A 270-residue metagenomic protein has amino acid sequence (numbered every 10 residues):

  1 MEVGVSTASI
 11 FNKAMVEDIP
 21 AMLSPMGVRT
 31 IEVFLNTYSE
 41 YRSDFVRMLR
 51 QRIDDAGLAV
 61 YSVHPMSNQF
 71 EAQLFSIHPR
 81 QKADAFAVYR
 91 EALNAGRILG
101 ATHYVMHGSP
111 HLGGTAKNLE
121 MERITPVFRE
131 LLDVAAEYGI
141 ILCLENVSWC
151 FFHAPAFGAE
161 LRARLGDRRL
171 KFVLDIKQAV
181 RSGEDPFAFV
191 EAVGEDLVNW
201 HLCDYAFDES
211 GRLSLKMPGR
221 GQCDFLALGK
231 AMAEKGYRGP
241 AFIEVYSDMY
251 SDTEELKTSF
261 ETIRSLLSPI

Functional and structural regions predicted by a protein language model:
M1-G4, S9, K13-G27, D54 (+3 more regions): Histidine-acidic metal/acid-base catalytic patches
M1-R97, R129, A136, D167 (+3 more regions): N-terminal pre-domain/capping segments
T7, T37, Q73, R80 (+5 more regions): Conserved short-loop catalytic and cofactor-binding motifs
S9-F11, L35-T37, M66-Q69, G108-L112 (+4 more regions): Active-site-proximal loop/turn and secondary-structure-junction residues that shape catalytic pockets, frequently
E17-D18, L74-F172, R181: Active-site acidic/histidine proton-transfer and metal-coordination neighborhood in alpha/beta enzyme cores
R29-T30, A59, T102, I141 (+1 more regions): Residue-level detector of anion-binding/catalytic polar loops
E32, S62, V105, C143 (+2 more regions): Conserved beta-strand positions in the central sheet of alpha/beta enzyme cores
R42-D44, L74-I77, T115-E120, E184-D185 (+2 more regions): Short, solvent-exposed loop/turn segments at secondary-structure boundaries
